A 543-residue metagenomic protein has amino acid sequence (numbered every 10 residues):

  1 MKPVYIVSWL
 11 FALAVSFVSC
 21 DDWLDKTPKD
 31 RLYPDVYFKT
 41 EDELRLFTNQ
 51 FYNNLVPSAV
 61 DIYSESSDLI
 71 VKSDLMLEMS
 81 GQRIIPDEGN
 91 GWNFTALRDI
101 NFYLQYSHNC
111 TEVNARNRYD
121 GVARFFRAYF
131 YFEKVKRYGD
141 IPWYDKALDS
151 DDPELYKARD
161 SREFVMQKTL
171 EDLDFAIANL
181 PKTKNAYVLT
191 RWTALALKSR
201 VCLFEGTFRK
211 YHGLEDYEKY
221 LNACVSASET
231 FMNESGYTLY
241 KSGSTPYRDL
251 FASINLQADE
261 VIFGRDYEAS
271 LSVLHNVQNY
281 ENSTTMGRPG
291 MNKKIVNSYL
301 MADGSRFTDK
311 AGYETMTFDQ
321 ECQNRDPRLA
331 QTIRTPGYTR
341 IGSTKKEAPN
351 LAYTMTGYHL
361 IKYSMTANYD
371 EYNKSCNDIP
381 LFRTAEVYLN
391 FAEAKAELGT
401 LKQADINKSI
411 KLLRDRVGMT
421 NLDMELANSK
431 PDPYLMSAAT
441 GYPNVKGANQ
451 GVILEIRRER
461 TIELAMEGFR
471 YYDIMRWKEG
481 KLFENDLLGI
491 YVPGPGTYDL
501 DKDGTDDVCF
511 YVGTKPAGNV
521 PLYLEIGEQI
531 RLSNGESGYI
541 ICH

Functional and structural regions predicted by a protein language model:
M1-V7: Bacterial N-terminal signal peptides that target proteins for export
F17-S19: C-terminal motif of bacterial Sec signal peptides marking the signal peptidase cleavage site
D21-M76, M166, L173-F175, V188-L195 (+4 more regions): An aromatic- and glycine-enriched ligand-binding surface/loop that stacks and positions planar moieties
Y33, E41-N49, N53-P57, S73-Y138 (+10 more regions): Conserved, well-structured interaction surfaces
N93-F94, K168, R248-L300, K374 (+2 more regions): Long, intrinsically disordered, low-complexity segments
V135-P142, K184, F204-G213, E397-T400: Short coil/turn linking the two alpha-helices of tandem helical-hairpin repeats
D140-R162, R209-A223: Short coil/linker segments at helix-helix boundaries
